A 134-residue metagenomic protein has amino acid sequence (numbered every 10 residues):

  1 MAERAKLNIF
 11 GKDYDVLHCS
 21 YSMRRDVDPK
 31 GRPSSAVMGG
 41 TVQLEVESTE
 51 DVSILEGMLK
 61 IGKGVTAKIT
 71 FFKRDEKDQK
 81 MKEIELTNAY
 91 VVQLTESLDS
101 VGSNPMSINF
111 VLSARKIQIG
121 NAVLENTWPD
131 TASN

Functional and structural regions predicted by a protein language model:
M1-N134: Glycine-rich, low-complexity intrinsically disordered segments
